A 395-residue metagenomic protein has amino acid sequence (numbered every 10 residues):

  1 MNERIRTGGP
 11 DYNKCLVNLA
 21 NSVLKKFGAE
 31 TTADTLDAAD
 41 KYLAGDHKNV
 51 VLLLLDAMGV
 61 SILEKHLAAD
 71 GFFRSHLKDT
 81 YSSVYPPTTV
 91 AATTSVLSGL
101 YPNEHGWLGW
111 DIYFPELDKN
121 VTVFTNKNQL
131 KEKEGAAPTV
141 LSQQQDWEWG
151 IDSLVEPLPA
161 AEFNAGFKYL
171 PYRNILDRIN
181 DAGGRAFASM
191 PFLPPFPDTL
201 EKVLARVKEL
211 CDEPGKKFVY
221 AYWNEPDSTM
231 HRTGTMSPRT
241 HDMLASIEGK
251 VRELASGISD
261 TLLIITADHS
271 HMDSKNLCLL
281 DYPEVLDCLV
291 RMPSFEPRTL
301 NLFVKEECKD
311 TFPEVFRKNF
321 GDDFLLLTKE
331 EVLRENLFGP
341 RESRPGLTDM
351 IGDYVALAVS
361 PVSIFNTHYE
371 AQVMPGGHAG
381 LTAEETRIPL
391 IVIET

Functional and structural regions predicted by a protein language model:
M1-T395: Feature captures the catalytic ectodomains and active-site-proximal regions of enzymes that hydrolyze or transfer
